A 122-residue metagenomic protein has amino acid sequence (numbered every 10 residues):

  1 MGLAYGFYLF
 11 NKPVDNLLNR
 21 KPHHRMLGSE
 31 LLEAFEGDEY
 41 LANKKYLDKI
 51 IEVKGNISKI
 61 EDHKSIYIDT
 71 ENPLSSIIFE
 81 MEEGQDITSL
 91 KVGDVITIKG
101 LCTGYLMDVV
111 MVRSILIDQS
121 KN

Functional and structural regions predicted by a protein language model:
M1-N122: OB-fold and OB-like single-stranded nucleic-acid-recognition modules and their adjacent interaction interfaces
